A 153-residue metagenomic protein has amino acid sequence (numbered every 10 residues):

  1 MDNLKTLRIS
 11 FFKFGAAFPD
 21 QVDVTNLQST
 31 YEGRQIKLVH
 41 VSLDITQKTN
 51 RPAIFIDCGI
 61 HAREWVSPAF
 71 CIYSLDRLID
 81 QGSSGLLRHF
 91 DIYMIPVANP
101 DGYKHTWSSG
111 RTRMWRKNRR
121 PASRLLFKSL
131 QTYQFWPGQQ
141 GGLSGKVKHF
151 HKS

Functional and structural regions predicted by a protein language model:
M1-D2, R88: Intrinsic-disorder/low-complexity accessory segments
D2-R51, R124, W136: Soluble metallo-hydrolase cores and metallopeptidase-like ectodomains found primarily in the secretory/periplasmic
K48-F55, I60, W65-S153: Active-site/substrate-binding loop(s) of hydrolase catalytic cores
